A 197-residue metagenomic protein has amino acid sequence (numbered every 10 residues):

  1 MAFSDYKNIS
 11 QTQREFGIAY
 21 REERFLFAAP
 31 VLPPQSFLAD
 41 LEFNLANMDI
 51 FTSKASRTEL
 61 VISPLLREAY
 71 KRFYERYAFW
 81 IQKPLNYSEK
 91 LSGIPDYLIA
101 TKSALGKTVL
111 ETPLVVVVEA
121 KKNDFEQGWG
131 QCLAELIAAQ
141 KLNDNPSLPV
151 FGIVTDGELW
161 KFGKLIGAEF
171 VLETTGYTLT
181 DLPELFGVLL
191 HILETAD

Functional and structural regions predicted by a protein language model:
A2-S4, F16-R21, L26-P149, K161-D197: A short, conserved, highly charged catalytic patch centered on acidic carboxylates
F151-L159: An amphipathic alpha-helical core segment
